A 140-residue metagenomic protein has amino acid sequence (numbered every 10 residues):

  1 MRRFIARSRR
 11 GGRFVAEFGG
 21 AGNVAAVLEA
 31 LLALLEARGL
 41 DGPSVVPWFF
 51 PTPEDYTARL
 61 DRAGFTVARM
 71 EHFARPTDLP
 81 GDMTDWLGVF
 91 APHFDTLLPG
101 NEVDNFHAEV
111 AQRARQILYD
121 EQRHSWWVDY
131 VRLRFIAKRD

Functional and structural regions predicted by a protein language model:
M1-R13: A short glycine-rich, Lys/Arg-flanked "PGG" loop and its adjoining helix->strand segment in the class I
M1-R2, E29-L32, T84-D85: Short, glycine/charged-enriched secondary-structure capping and boundary segments
R10-P80, P99: Conserved catalytic/acceptor-binding region of the Class I
V24, F49-P53, V103, H107 (+2 more regions): A structural signal for well-ordered alpha-helical scaffolds and beta->alpha junctions
A63, R69-Q122: C-terminal helical/coil "lid" or tail adjacent to the Rossmann-like core of SAM-dependent
F65, A137-D140: C-terminal beta-strand of the catalytic ATP-binding
S125-W126: Short Gly/Pro-enriched turn/cap motifs at secondary-structure boundaries
D129-I136: Short hydrophobic/aromatic beta-strand or adjacent loop that forms the aromatic wall/cage of a ligand/substrate-binding
